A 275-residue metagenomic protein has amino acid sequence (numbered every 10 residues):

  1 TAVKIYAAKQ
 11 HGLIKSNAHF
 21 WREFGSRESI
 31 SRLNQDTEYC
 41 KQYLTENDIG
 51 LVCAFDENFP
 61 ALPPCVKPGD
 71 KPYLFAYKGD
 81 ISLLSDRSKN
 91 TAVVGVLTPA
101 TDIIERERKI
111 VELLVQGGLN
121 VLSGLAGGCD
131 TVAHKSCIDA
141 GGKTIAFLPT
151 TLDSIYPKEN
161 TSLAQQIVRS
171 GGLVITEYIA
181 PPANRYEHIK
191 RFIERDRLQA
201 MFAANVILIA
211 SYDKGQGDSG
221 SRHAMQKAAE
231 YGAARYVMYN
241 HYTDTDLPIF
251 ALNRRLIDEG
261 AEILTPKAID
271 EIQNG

Functional and structural regions predicted by a protein language model:
T1-F55: Short, small/acidic-rich helices and loops at N termini and domain boundaries of DNA replication/processing enzymes
N47, C53-G275: Glycine-biased, small-residue-rich flexible motifs in mid-sequence functional cores and linkers
